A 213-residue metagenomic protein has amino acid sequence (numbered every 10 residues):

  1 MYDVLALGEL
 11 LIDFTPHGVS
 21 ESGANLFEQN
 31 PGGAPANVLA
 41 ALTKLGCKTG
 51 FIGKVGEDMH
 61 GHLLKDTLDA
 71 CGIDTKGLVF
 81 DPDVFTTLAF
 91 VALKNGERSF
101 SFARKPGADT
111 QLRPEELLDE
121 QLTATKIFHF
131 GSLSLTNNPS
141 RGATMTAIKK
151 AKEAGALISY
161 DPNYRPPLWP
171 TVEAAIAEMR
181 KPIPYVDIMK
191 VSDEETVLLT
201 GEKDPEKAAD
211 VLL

Functional and structural regions predicted by a protein language model:
M1-D74: Glycine-rich phosphate/adenosyl-contacting loop at the front of the ribokinase-like
L10, L133, P162: Active-site metal-binding loops of divalent metal-dependent hydrolases
K48-S132: Conserved N-terminal subdomain of the carbohydrate kinase-like
I127, L157-S159, I188: Structural preference for beta-strand elements that scaffold enzyme active sites
K150-L157: A short helix->loop->beta-strand "cap" motif at the edges of active sites that frequently abuts
A154, L168-L213: Conserved phosphate/ATP/ADP-binding segment of small-molecule kinases
P162-L168: A short, histidine- and acid-enriched strand-loop-helix "catalytic/donor-clamping" loop that lines the nucleotide-sugar
